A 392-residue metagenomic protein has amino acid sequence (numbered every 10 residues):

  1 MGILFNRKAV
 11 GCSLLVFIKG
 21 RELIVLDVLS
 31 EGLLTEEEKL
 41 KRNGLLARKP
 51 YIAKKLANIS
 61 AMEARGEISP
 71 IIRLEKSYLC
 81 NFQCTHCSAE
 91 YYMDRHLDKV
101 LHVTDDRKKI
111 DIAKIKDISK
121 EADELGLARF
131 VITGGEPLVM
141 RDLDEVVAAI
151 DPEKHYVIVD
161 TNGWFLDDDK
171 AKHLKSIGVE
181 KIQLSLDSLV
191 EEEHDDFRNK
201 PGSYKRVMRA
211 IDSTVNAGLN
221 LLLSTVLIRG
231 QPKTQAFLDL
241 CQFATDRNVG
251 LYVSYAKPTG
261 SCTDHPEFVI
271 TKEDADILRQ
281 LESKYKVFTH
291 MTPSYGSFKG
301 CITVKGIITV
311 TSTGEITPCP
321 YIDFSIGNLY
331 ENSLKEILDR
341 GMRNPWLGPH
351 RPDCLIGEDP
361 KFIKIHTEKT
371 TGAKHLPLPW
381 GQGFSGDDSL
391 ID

Functional and structural regions predicted by a protein language model:
G2-L15, K19, L23, S176-I177 (+6 more regions): Radical SAM enzyme [4Fe-4S]-AdoMet core and its adjacent flexible, acidic and glycine-rich loops/tails across
F5-R7, D27-E180: Conserved alpha-helical substructure of the radical SAM core
R7, C12, V28-L29, L34-T35 (+5 more regions): Flexible mid-to-C-terminal extensions adjoining Fe-S/redox cofactors in radical SAM and related proteins
I72, V304-G306: Short loop/turn microsegments at loop-to-beta-strand junctions
L74, Y78-N81, Y295, T313 (+1 more regions): Processing junctions and N-termini across compartments
C80, C84-C87, C301, C319 (+1 more regions): Short cysteine clusters
D94, V139, D167, E191 (+3 more regions): Generic structural signal for helix capping and beta-alpha/helix-loop junctions
